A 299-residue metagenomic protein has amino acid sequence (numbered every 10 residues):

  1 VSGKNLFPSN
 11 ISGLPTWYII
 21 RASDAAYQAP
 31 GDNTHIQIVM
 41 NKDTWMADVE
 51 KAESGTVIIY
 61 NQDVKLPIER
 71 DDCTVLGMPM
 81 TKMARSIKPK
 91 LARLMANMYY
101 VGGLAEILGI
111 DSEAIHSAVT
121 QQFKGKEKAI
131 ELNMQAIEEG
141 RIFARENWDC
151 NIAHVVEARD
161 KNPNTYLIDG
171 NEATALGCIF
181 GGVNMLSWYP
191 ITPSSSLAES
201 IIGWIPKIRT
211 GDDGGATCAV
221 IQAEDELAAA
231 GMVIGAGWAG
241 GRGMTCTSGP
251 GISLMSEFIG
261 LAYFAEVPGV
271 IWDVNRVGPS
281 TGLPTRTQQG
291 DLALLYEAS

Functional and structural regions predicted by a protein language model:
V1-G181, M185-S187: Active-site cofactor/cluster-binding pocket
V1-V49, M185, T192-E297: Thiamine diphosphate
